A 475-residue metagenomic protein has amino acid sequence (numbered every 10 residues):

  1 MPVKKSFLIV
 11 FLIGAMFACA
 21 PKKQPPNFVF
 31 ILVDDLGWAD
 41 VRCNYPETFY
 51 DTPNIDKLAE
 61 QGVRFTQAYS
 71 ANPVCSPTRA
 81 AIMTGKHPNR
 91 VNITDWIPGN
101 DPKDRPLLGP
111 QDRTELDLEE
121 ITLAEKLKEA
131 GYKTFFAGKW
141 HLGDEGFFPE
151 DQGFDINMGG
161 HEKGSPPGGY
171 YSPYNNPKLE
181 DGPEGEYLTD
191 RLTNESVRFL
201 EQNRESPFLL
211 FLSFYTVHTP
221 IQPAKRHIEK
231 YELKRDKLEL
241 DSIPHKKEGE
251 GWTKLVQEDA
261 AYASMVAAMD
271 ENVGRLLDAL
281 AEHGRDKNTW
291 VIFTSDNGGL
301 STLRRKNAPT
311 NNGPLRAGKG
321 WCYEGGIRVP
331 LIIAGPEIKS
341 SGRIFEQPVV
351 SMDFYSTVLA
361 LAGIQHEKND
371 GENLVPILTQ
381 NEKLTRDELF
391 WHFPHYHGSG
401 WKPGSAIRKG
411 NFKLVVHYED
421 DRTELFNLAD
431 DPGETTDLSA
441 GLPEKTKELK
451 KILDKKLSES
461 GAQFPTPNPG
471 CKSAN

Functional and structural regions predicted by a protein language model:
M1-V3: N-terminal secretory signal peptides that target proteins for export/translocation
S6-A15: Sec-dependent N-terminal signal peptides
G14-P25: Bacterial Sec-dependent signal peptides at the C-terminal "C-region" and cleavage site
K23-P26, D35-Y50, T66, T94-P98 (+10 more regions): Active-site-proximal cap/lid insertion segments
W38-T122, K126-Y132, I156-N157, E162-S172 (+1 more regions): Active-site segment of extracytoplasmic enzymes that catalyze sulfate/phosphate-ester chemistry
E60, A71, L116, G159 (+3 more regions): Short Gly/Pro-enriched turn/cap motifs at secondary-structure boundaries
L123, K139, F354, L374: Short active-site alpha-helical segment characteristic of glycosyltransferases and processive polysaccharide synthases
G146-D151, E382: Short glycine-biased active-site loop of nucleotidyltransferases that positions the nucleotide triphosphate and helps
